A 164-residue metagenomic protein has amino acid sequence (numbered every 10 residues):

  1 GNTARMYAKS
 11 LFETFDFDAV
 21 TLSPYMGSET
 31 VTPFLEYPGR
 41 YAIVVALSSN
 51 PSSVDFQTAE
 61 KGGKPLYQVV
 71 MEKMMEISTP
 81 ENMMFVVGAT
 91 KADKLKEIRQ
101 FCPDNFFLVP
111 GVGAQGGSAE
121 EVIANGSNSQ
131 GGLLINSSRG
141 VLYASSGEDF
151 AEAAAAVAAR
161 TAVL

Functional and structural regions predicted by a protein language model:
G1-V86: Conserved anion-binding
A4, G27, G63, Y67 (+4 more regions): Generic structural signal for well-ordered, non-membrane alpha-helical segments in soluble metabolic enzymes
A8, V31, M71, L95 (+2 more regions): Generic structural signal for well-ordered alpha-helices, preferentially at hydrophobic/aromatic core positions
K9, E13, E76, Q100 (+2 more regions): Short, well-ordered alpha-helices that flank and scaffold nucleotide-derived cofactor binding pockets
E29-V31, P51-F56, D93-E97, G116-G117 (+1 more regions): Short acidic/glycine-rich loop or secondary-structure boundary segments that cap or lie
L35-E36, M75-S78, K96-C102, A162: Surface-exposed amphipathic alpha-helices with a cationic face
F85, A89-N136, G140: A C-terminal functional module that forms or caps the active site or interfaces directly with catalytic machinery
E121-G132, Y143-L164: C-terminal helical cap(s) of enzyme catalytic domains, especially alpha/beta-barrels
